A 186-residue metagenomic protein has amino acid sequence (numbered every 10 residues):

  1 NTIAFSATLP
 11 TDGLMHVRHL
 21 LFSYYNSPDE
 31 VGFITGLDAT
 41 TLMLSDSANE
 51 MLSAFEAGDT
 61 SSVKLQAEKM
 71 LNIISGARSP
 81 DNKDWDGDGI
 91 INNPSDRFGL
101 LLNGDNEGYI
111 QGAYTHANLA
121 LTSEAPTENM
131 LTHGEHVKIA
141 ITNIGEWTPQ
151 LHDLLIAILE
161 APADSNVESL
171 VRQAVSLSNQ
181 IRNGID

Functional and structural regions predicted by a protein language model:
A4-D186: Mature extracytoplasmic or organellar-lumen-exposed domains after removal of signal/transit peptides
